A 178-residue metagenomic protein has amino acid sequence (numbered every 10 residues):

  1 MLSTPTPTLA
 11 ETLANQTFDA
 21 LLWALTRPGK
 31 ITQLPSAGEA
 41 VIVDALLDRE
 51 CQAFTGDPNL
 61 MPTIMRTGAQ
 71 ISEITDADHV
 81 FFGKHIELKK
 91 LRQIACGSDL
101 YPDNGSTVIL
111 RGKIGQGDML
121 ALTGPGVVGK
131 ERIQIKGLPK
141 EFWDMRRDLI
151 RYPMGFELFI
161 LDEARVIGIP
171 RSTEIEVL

Functional and structural regions predicted by a protein language model:
M1-Q52, G56-L60, M65, A164 (+2 more regions): N-terminal, charge-rich interaction modules
E50-C51, P58-L178: Internal, well-folded beta-alpha domain core
